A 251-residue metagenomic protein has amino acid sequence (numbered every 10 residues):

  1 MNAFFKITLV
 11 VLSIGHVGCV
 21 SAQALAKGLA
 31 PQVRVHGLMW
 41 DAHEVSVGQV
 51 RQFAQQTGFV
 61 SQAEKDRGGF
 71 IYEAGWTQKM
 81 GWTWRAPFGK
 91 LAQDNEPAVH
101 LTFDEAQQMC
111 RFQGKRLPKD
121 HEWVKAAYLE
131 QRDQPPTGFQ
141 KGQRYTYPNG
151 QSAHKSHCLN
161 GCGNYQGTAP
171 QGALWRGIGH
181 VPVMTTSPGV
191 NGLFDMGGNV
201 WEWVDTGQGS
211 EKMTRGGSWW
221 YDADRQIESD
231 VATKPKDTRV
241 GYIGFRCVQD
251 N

Functional and structural regions predicted by a protein language model:
N2, K6, V11, G15 (+3 more regions): Extended beta-strand/loop cores of jelly-roll/beta-sandwich
V60, I71, Q78-V99, F103-A232 (+1 more regions): Functional-site microenvironments in short loops/helix caps that host divalent-cation chemistry
